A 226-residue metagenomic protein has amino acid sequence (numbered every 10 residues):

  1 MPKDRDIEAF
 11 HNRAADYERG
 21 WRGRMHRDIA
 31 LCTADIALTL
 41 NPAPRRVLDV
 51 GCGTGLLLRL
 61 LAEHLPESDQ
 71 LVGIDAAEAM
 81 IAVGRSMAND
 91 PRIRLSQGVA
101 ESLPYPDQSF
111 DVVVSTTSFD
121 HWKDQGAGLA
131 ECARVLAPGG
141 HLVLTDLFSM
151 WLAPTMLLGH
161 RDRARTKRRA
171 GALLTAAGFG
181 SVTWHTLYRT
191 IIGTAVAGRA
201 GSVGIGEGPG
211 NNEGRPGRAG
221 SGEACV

Functional and structural regions predicted by a protein language model:
M1-N41, L56-L60, V83, S149-L157: Conserved class I S-adenosyl-L-methionine
W21-R22, V143-T194: C-terminal alpha-helical "lid/dimerization" subdomain adjacent to the S-adenosyl-L-methionine
L48-V50, T54-S102: Class I SAM-dependent methyltransferase SAM/SAH-binding core
P66, W122-K123, L136-A137: Helix-to-beta-strand junctions that scaffold the AdoMet/dcAdoMet cofactor pocket in Class I SAM-dependent enzymes
E101-V112: A short acidic, Gly/Pro-enriched loop at the edge of an enzyme's catalytic core that lines a small-molecule cofactor
V112-D124: A short SAM/SAH-binding and catalytic strip from SAM-dependent methyltransferases
G126-P138: A short glycine-rich, Lys/Arg-flanked "PGG" loop and its adjoining helix->strand segment in the class I
T186-G208, G222-V226: Core SAM-dependent methyltransferase catalytic element
